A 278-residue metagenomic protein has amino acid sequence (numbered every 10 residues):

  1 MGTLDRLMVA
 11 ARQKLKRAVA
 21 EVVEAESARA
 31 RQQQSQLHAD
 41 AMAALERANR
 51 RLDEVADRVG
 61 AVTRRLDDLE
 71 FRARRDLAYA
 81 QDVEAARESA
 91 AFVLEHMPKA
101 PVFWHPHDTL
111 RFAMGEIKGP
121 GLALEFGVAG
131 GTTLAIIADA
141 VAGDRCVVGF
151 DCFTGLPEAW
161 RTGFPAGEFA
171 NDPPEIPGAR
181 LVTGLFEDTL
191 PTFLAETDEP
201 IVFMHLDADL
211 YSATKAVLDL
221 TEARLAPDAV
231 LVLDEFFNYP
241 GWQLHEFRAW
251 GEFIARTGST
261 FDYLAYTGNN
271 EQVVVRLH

Functional and structural regions predicted by a protein language model:
M1-V102: Boundary detector for helix-to-coil junctions that initiate low-complexity/charged tails
S89-M97, R111-H278: S-adenosylmethionine/decaboxylated-SAM
V102-M114: A short, well-structured juxtamembrane/interface segment
